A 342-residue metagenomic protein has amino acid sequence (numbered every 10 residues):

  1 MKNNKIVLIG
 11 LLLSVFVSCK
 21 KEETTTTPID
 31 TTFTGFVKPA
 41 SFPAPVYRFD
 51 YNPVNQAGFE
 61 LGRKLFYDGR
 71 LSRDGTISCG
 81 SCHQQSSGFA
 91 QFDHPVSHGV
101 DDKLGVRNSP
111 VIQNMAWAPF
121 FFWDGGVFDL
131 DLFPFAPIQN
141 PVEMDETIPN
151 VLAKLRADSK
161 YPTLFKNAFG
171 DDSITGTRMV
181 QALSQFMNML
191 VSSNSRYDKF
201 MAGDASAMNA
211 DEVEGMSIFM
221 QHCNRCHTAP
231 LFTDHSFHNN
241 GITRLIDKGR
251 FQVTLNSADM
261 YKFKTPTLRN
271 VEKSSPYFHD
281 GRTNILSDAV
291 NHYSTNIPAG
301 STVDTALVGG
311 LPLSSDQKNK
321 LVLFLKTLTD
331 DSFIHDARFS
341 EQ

Functional and structural regions predicted by a protein language model:
M1-T31: Bacterial Sec-dependent N-terminal signal peptides
C19-Q342: Periplasmic c-type cytochrome electron-transfer domains
